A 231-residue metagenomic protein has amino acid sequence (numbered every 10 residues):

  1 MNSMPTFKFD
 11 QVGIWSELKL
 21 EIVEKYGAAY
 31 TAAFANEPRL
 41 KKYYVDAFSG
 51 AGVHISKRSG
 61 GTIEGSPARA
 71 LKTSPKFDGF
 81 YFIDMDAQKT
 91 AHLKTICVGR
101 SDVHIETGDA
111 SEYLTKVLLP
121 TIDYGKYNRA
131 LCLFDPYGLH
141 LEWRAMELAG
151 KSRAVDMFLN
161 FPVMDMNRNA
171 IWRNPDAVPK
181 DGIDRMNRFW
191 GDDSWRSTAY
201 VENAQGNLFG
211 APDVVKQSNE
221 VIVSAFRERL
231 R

Functional and structural regions predicted by a protein language model:
M1-R231: Class I S-adenosyl-L-methionine-dependent methyltransferase catalytic core
